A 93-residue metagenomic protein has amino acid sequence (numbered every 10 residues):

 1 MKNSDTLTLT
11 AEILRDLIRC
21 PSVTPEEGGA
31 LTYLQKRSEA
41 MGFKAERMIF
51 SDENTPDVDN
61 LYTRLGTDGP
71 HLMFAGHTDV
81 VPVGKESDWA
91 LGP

Functional and structural regions predicted by a protein language model:
K2-P93: Acidic/His- and Gly-rich active-site-bordering loop/insert found across diverse amide/peptide-bond hydrolases
